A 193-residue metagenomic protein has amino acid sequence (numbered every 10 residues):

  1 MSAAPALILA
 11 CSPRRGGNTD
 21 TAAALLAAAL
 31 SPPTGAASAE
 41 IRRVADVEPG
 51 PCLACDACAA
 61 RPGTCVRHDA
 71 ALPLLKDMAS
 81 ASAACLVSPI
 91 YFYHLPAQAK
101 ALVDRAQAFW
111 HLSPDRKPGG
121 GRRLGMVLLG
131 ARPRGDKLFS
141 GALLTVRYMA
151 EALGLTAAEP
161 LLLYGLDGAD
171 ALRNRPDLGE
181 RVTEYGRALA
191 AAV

Functional and structural regions predicted by a protein language model:
M1-V87, Y91-F109, D170-V193: N-terminal beta1-alpha1-beta2 submodule of the flavodoxin-like/Rossmannoid cofactor-binding fold
G35, D115-P118, L166: Sparse recognition of residues in long alpha-helices and their boundaries
A37-R43, L155-Y164: Short beta-strand elements in bilobed, periplasmic/extracellular small-molecule ligand-binding domains
C52-A57, G125, L162-L163: Short, basic/glycine-rich phosphate-binding loops at helix/coil junctions that contact nucleotide phosphates
S88, Y164-G165: Residues that line or immediately flank small-molecule/substrate-binding pockets and catalytic motifs
P114-E159: Short, glycine-/small-residue-rich phosphate/pyrophosphate-handling segment
L129, L166-L172: A short acidic, helix-capping loop that chelates divalent metal ions and anchors anionic groups
